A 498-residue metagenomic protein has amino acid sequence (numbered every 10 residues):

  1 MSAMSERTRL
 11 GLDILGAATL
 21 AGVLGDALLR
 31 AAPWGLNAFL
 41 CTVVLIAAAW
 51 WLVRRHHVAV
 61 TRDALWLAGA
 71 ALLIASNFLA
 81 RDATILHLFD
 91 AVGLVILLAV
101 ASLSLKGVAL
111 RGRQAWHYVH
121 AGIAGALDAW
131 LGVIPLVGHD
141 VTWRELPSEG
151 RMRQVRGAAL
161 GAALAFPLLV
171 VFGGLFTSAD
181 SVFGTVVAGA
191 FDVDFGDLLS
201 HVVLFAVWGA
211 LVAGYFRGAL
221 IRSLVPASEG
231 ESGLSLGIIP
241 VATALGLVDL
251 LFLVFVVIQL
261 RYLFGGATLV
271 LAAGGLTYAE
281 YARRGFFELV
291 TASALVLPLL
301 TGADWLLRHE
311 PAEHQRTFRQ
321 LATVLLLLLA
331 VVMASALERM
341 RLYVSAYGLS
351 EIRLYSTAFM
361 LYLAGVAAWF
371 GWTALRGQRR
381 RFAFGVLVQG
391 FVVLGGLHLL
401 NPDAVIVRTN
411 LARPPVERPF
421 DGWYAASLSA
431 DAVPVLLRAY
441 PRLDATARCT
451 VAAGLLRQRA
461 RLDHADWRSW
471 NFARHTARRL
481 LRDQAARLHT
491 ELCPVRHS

Functional and structural regions predicted by a protein language model:
M1-L15, T19, L29-A32, W51-D63 (+8 more regions): Juxtamembrane membrane-water interface segments of multi-pass membrane proteins, especially cytoplasmic-side
I14-A17, V43-I46, L65-A75, A163-G173 (+5 more regions): Hydrophobic membrane-spanning alpha-helices of multi-pass integral membrane proteins
A27-T185, S200-S223: Transmembrane-helix bundle segments that line or gate the permeation/cavity pathway in multi-pass membrane proteins
G122-W143, L234-L247, F286, L394-P402 (+1 more regions): Cytosolic juxtamembrane regulatory segments of multi-pass membrane proteins
G157, A190-L204, G237, A273-T291 (+1 more regions): Short aromatic-rich membrane-water interface segments that cap or initiate transmembrane helices in multi-pass membrane
F166-V182, L250-A267, M333-L342: Alpha-helical transmembrane segments and their membrane-interface junctions in multi-pass membrane proteins
R379-F382, L394-F420: Hydrophobic alpha-helical transmembrane segments in integral membrane proteins
A426-S498: Extracytosolic and intramembrane catalytic regions of membrane-associated proteins in envelope/secretory systems
